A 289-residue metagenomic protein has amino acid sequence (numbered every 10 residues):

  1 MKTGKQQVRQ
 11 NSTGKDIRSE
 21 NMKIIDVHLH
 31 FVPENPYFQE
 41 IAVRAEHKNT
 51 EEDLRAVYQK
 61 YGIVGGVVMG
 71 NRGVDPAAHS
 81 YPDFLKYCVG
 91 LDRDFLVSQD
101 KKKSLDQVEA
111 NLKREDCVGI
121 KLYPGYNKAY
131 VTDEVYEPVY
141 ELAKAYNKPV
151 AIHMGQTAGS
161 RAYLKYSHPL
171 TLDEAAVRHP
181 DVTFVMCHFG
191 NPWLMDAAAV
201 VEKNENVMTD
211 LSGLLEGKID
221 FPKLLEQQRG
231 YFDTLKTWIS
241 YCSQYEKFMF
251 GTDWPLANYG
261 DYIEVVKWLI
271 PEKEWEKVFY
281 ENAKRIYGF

Functional and structural regions predicted by a protein language model:
K2-H30, P36-G65, K236-T237, Y241-M249 (+1 more regions): Mid-to-C-terminal alpha-helical segments outside catalytic/metal-binding sites
R9-N11, R18, G73-S167: Active-site gating/metal-coordination segments in enzymes
I25-L29, G66-V68, Y87-V89, V118-L122 (+4 more regions): Hydrophobic faces of well-ordered beta-strands that scaffold small-molecule active sites in alpha/beta enzyme cores
H28, Y58, I120, A143 (+5 more regions): Conserved, mostly hydrophobic/aromatic
V32-N35, G73-P76, D94-L96, N127 (+4 more regions): Active-site environment of divalent metal-dependent phosphoester hydrolases
A42-R72, L85-D92, V118-G119, F184: Divalent metal-dependent hydrolysis catalytic cores, especially in the metallo-beta-lactamase
E52-D53, N71-A77, K102-V108, P169-L172 (+2 more regions): Alpha-helical scaffolding within the catalytic cores of extracellular/periplasmic polymer-degrading hydrolases
T132-M249: Catalytic pocket-lining loop regions of alpha/beta-barrel enzymes, especially the amidohydrolase/enolase/GH5 lineages
